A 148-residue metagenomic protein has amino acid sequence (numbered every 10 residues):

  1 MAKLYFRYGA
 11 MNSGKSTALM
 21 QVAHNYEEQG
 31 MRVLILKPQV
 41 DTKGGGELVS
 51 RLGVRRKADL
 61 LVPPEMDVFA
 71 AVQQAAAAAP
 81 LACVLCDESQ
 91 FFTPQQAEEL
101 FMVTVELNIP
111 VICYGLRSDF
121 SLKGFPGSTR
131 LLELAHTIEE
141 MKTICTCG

Functional and structural regions predicted by a protein language model:
M1-A75, D119-R130, E140-T143: Conserved P-loop
V84-L85: Walker B beta-strand of ABC/ABC-like P-loop ATPase nucleotide-binding domains, specifically the conserved hydrophobic
E88-S89: Walker B catalytic acidic pair
P94-Q95: Conserved D-loop-proximal element of ABC-family nucleotide-binding domains
T104-G127: Sensor-1/coupling segment of RecA-like P-loop NTPase cores
A135: Short basic (Lys/Arg) and small-residue
C145-G148: Cys/His-rich short segments
